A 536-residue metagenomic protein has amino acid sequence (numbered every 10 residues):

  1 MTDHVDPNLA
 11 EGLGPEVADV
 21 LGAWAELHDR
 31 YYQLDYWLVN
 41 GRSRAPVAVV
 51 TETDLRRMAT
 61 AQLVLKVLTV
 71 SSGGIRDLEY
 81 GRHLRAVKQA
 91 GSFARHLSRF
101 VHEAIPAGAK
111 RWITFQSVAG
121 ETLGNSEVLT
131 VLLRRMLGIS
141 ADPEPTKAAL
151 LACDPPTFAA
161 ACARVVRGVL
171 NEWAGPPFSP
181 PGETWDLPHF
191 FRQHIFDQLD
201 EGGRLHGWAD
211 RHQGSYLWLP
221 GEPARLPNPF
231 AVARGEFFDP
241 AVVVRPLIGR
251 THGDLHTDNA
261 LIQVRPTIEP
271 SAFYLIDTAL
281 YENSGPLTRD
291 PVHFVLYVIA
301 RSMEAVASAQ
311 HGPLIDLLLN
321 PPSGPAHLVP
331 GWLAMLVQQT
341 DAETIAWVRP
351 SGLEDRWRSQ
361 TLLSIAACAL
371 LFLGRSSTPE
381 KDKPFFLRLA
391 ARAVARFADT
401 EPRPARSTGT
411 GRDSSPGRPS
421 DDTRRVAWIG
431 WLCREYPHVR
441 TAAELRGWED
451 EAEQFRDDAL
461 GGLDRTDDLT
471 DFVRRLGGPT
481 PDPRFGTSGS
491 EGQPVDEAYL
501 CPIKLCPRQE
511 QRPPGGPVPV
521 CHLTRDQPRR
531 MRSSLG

Functional and structural regions predicted by a protein language model:
M1-W37, L219: Juxta-kinase regulatory segment immediately upstream of eukaryotic protein kinase catalytic domains
R44-R82: ATP-binding glycine-rich loop module of kinase domains
G81-L97: Structural motif at the C-terminus of the N-lobe alphaC helix and the adjacent alphaC-beta4 loop of the Hanks-type
L97-V165, G182, H189-S215: Conserved structural core of kinase catalytic domains
H189, D197-G203, G207-W208, F230-T251 (+1 more regions): Catalytic activation segment of kinase domains across protein kinase-like and atypical kinase folds
A272-F273, L280-Y281, T288-A342, I365-G374: Active-site activation/catalytic loop segments of kinase-like enzymes and analogous catalytic loops in related
P322-G411: ATP/Mg2+ or Mg2+-diphosphate-binding catalytic cores that bind nucleotide phosphates or diphosphates via glycine-rich
G478-G536: Cys/His-clustered metal-coordination modules, chiefly Zn-binding fingers
